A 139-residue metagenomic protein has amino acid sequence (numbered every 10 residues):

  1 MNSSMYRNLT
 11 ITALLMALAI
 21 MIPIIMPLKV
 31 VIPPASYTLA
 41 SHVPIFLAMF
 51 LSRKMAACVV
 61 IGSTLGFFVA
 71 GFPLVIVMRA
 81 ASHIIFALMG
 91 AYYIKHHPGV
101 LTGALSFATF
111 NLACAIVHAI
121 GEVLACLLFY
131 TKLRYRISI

Functional and structural regions predicted by a protein language model:
M1-I139: Loop-helix junctions at membrane interfaces
